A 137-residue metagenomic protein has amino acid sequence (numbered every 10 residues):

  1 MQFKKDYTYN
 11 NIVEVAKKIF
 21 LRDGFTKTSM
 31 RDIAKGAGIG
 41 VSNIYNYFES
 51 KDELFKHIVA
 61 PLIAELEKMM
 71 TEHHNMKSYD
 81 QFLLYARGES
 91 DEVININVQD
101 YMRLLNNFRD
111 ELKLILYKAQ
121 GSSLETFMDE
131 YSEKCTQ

Functional and structural regions predicted by a protein language model:
M1-K5: N-terminal intrinsically disordered/low-complexity leader segments
N11-K18, R22, D32, G36 (+5 more regions): Alpha-helical structural segments
G38-F48: Short hydrophobic/aromatic patch on the recognition helix
D80-R87, I115-S122: Short linear capping/connector segments at secondary-structure termini
E92, N97-D110, L116, Q120-Q137: Amphipathic alpha-helical packing segments from all-alpha helical-bundle domains
